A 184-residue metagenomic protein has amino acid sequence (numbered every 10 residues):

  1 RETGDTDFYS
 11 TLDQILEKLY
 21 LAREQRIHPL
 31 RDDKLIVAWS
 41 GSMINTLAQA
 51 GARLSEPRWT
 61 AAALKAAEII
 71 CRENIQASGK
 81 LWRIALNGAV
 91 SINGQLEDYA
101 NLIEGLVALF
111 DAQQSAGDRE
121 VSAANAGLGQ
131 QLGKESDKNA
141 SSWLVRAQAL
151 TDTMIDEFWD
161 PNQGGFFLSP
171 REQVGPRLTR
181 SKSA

Functional and structural regions predicted by a protein language model:
R1-A184: Glycan-recognition and catalytic cores of secretory/periplasmic carbohydrate-active enzymes
